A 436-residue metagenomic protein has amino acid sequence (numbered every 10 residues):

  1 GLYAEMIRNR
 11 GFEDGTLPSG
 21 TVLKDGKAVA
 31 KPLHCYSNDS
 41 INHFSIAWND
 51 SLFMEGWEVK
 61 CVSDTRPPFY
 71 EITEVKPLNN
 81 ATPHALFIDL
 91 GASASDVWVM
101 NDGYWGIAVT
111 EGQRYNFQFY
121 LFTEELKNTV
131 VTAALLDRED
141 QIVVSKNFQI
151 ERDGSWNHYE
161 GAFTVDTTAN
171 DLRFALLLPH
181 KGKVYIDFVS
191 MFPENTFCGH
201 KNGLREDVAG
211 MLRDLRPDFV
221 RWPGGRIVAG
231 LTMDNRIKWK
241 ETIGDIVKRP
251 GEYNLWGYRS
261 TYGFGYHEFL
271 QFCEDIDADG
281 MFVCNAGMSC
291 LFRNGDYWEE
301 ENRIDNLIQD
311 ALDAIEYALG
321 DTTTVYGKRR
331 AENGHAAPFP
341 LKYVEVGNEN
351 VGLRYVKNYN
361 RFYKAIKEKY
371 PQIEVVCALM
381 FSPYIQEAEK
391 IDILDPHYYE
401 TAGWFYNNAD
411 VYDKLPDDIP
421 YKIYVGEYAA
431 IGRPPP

Functional and structural regions predicted by a protein language model:
G1-T261, D279, N294-N306, L312 (+5 more regions): Extracellular and organelle-lumenal recognition/adhesion modules and their flexible linkers in secreted
E13, V228, G287-L291, G426-P436: Aromatic/acidic polysaccharide-binding cleft in carbohydrate-active enzymes
Q113, F282-M288: Mobile, glycine-rich extracellular loop/lid and propeptide segments that shape or gate substrate/ligand access
R114, D207-G210, E268-Q271, D275 (+4 more regions): Alpha-helical scaffolding segments of alpha/beta enzyme cores, especially the outer helices of TIM-barrel or partial
V165, L172-K183, V351-P436: Noncatalytic carbohydrate-binding groove/subsite architecture in carbohydrate-active enzymes
E274-D275, N333-P340, P371, D418-I419: Short helix-terminating capping/connector loops at secondary-structure junctions
M288, G320-T324, Q372: Conserved helix-loop functional segments at active or binding sites
E316-P338: Short mixed-charge
